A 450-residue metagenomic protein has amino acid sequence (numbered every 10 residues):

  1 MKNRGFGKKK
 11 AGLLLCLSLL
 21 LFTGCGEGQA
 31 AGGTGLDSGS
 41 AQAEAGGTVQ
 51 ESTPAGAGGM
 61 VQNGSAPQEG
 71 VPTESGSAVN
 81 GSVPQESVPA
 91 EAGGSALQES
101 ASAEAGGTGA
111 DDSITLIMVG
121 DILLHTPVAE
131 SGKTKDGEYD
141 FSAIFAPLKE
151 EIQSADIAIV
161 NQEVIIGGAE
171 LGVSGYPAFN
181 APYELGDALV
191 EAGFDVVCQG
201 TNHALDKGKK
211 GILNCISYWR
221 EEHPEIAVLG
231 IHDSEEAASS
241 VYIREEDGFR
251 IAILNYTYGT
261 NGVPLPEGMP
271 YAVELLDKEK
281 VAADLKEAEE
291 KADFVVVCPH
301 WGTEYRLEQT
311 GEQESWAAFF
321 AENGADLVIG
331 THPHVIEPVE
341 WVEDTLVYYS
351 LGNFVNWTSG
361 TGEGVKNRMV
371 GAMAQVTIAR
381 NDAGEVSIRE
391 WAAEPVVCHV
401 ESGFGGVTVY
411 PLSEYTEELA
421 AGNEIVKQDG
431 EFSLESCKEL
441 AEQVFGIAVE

Functional and structural regions predicted by a protein language model:
K2, G26-G28, G32, G94 (+2 more regions): Acidic, metal/ion-coordinating pockets
K2-L13: Bacterial N-terminal signal peptides that target proteins for export
G5-G7, M60, V71, S77 (+2 more regions): Short, low-complexity interaction segments enriched in Ser/Thr/Pro/Gly
L15-L19: Hydrophobic helical h-region of N-terminal Sec-dependent signal peptides in bacterial secretory/periplasmic proteins
L21-G24: C-terminal motif of bacterial Sec signal peptides marking the signal peptidase cleavage site
G28-T115, S131-A143: N-terminal, intrinsically disordered, polar/charged segments of Gram-positive cell-envelope systems that serve as
